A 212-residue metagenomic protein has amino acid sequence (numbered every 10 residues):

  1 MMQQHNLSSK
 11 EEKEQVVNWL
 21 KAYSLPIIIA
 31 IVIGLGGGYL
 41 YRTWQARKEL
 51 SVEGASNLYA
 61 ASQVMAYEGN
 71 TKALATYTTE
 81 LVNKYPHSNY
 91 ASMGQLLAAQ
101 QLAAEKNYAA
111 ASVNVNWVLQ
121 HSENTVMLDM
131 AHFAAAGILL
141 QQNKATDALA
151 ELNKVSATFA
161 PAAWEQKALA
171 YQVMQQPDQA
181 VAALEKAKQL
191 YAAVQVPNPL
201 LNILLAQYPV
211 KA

Functional and structural regions predicted by a protein language model:
M1-I33: N-terminal positive-inside, membrane-proximal cytosolic segments immediately preceding the first
M2-L7, A60, V64, Y90 (+2 more regions): Acidic, proline/glycine-rich low-complexity intrinsically disordered segments
N6, N18, I29, G38-A55: Aromatic-capped interface at the extracytoplasmic side of an N-terminal signal-anchor transmembrane helix
K10, E49-S56, K72-A75, M130 (+1 more regions): Amphipathic alpha-helical repeat elements characteristic of tetratricopeptide repeat
W19-P26, K84-H87, H121: Membrane-interface junctions
I29-G37, M65-Y77, A103-S112, G137-T146: Helix-turn-helix repeat elements of alpha-solenoid scaffolds
E53-H87, M93, L97, A104-K106: Alpha-helical segment of the N-proximal tetratricopeptide repeat
Y85, N89, Q100-A212: Soluble extracytoplasmic domains of inner/organellar membrane proteins
